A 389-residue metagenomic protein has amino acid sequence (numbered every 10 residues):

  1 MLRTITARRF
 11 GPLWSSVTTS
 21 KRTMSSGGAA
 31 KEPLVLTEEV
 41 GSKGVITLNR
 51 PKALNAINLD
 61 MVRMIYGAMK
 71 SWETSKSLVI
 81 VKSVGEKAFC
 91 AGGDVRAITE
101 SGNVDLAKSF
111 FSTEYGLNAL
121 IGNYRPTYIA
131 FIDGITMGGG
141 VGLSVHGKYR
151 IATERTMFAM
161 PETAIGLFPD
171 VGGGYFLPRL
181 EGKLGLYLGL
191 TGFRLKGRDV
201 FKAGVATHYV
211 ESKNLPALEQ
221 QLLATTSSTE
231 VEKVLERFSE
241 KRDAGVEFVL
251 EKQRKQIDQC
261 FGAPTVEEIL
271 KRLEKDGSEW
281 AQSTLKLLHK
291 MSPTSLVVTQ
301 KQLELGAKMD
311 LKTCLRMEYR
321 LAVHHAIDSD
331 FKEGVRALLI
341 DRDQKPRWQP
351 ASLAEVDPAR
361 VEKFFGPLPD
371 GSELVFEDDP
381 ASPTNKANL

Functional and structural regions predicted by a protein language model:
L2-K82, A119, P380, L389: Conserved CoA-thioester-binding segment of acyl-CoA-metabolizing enzymes
G41, I46-N49, M64-G102, G116-F131 (+1 more regions): A structural preference for short, pocket-lining loop segments at secondary-structure junctions
V81, D94, L143-S144, D199-V200 (+2 more regions): Hydrophobic/aromatic residues within transmembrane alpha-helices of multi-pass small-molecule transporters
I121-I165, P169, Y187-G197, H208: Glycine-rich beta-to-alpha active-site loop
G172-E230: Contiguous mid-protein beta-loop-alpha structural module that forms a pocket-lining wall or clamp of enzyme active
V205-M291, S295: Amphipathic alpha-helical blocks and their helix-capping loop/short-beta junctions
L270-D276, W280-R320, A326, D330: Substrate-recognition/cap regions that form aromatic- and gly/pro-loop-enriched pockets for small-molecule ligands
L321, S329, E333-L389: C-terminal amphipathic alpha-helical interaction region
